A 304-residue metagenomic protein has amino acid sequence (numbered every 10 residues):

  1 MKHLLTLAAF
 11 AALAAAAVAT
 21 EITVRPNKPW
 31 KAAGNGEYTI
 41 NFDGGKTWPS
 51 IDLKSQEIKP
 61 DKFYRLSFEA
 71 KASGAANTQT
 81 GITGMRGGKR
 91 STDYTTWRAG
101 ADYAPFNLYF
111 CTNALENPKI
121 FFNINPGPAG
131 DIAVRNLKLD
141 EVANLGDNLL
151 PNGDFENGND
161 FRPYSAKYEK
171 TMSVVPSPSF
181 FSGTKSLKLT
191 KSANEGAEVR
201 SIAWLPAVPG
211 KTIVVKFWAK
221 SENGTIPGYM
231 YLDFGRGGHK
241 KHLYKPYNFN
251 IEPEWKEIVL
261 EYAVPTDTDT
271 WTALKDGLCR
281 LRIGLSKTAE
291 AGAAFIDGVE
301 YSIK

Functional and structural regions predicted by a protein language model:
M1-L5: Positively charged n-region of N-terminal signal peptides that target proteins for export
T6-A9, V24-P26: Short helix-onset patch at the extreme N-terminus, typifying the N->h transition of secretory signal peptides
A8-V18: Hydrophobic h-region of N-terminal signal peptides that target proteins for export in Gram-negative bacteria
A19-K304: Extracellular and organelle-lumenal recognition/adhesion modules and their flexible linkers in secreted
